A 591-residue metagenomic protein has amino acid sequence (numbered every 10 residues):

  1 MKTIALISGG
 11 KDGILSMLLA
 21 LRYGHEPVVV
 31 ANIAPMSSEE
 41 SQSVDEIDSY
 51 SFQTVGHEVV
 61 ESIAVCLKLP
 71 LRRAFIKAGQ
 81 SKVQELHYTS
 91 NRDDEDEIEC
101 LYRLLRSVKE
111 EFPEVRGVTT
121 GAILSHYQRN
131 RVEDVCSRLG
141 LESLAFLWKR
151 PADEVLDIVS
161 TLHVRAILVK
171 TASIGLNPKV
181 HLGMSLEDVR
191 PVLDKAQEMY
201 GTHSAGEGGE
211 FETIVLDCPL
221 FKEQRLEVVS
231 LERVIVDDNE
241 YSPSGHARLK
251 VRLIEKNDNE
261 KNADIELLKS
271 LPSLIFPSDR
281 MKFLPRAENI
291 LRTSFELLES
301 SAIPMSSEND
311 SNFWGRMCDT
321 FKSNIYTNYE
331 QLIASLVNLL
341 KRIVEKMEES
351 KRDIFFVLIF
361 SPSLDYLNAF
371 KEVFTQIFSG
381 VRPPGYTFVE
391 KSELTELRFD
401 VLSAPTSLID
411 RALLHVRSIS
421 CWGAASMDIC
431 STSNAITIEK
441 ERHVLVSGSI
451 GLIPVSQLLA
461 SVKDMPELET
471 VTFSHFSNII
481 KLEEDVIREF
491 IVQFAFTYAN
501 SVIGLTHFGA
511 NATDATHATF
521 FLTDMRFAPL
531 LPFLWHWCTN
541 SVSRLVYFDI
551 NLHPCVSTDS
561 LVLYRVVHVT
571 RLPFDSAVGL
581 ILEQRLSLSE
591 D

Functional and structural regions predicted by a protein language model:
M1-L168: ATP-dependent adenylation/nucleotidyltransferase module used to activate substrates
K2, S37-E46, V60-E61, V65-R72 (+4 more regions): ATP/NTP-dependent adenylation/nucleotidyl-transfer catalytic domains that generate, transfer, or process NMP-activated
L15-S16, V83, Q128-N130, P178-K179 (+3 more regions): Short glycine-/acidic-enriched loop or helix-start segments at secondary-structure transitions that form or flank
I33, G121, K170, F360 (+1 more regions): Conserved residues at the C-terminal ends of beta-strands
Y88-T89, V155-R165, V180-E187, T395-S403 (+1 more regions): Short, surface-exposed amphipathic charged segments that create phosphate/polyanion-binding patches used for binding
T120-G121, L144-W148, A205, I419 (+2 more regions): Glycine- and other small-residue-rich loops at beta-strand/loop junctions that grip anionic moieties
L124-Y127, K149-D153, S173-G175, W422-G423 (+1 more regions): Short, catalytically relevant binding-site loops at active-site mouths
S278-N338, R342-F355, F360-D591: N-terminal presequence-like segments and the immediate start of the first folded domain
